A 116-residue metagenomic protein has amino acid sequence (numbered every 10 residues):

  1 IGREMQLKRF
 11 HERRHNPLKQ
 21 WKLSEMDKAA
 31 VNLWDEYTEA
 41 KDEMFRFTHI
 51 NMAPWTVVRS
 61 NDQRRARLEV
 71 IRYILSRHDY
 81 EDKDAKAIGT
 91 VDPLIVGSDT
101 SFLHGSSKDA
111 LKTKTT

Functional and structural regions predicted by a protein language model:
I1, S24-A29, I50-A66: Phosphate-binding beta-loop-alpha motif at adenosine-nucleotide cofactor sites
I1-E39, K86-T90: A glycine- and Lys/Arg-enriched "phosphate-lid" helix/loop adjacent to the NTP-binding pocket of small-molecule kinases
E4, W34-T38, D42, R46-T56: Glycine-rich ThDP/TPP pyrophosphate-binding loop and its adjacent helix/strand module within ThDP-dependent enzymes
F10, A66-Y80: PAPS/PAP-binding and catalytic site of the sulfotransferase fold
R14, D62, I74: A short beta-strand motif that forms part of the nucleic acid-binding face of small beta-barrel RNA-binding folds
R14-P17, K41, F45-T48, H78-D82: Conserved NTP-handling cores and scaffolds of large molecular machines
T48-V57, S76-T116: PAPS-dependent sulfotransferases, especially Golgi type II membrane carbohydrate sulfotransferases
